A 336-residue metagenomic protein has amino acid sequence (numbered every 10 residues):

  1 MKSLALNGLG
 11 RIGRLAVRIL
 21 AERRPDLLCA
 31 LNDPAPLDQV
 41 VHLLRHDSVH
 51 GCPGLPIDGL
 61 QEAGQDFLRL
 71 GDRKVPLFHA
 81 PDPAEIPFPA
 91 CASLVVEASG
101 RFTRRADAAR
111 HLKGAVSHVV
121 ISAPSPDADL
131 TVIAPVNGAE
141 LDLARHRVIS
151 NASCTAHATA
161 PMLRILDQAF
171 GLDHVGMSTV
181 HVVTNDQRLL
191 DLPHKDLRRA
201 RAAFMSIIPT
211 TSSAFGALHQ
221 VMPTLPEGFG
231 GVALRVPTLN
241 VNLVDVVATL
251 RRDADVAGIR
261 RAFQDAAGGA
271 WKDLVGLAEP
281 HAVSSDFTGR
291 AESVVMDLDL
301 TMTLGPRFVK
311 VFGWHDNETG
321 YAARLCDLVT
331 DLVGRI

Functional and structural regions predicted by a protein language model:
M1-A200, D327, R335: N-terminal Rossmann-like NAD(P) cofactor-binding subdomain of oxidoreductases, focused on the glycine-rich
L6, G10, R14, R101-R105 (+9 more regions): Electropositive phosphate-/nucleotide-binding environments in soluble metabolic enzymes
L15, I19, R110, P161-I165 (+4 more regions): Alpha-helical scaffold segments in soluble metabolic enzymes
P34-L37, S125-P126, S153-T155, T179-D186 (+4 more regions): Glycine-rich beta-alpha junction loops
L130, M205, V244: Small-molecule pocket liners
L141-L143, R199, V236-N242, T303-P306: Short, flexible turn/loop "capping" segments at secondary-structure junctions
Q168-L239: Acidic, glycine-rich segments within the central catalytic cores of soluble metabolic enzymes that bind/position
G231, L243, V247-I336: C-terminal active-site/capping subdomain that shapes the small-molecule cofactor and substrate pocket of enzyme
